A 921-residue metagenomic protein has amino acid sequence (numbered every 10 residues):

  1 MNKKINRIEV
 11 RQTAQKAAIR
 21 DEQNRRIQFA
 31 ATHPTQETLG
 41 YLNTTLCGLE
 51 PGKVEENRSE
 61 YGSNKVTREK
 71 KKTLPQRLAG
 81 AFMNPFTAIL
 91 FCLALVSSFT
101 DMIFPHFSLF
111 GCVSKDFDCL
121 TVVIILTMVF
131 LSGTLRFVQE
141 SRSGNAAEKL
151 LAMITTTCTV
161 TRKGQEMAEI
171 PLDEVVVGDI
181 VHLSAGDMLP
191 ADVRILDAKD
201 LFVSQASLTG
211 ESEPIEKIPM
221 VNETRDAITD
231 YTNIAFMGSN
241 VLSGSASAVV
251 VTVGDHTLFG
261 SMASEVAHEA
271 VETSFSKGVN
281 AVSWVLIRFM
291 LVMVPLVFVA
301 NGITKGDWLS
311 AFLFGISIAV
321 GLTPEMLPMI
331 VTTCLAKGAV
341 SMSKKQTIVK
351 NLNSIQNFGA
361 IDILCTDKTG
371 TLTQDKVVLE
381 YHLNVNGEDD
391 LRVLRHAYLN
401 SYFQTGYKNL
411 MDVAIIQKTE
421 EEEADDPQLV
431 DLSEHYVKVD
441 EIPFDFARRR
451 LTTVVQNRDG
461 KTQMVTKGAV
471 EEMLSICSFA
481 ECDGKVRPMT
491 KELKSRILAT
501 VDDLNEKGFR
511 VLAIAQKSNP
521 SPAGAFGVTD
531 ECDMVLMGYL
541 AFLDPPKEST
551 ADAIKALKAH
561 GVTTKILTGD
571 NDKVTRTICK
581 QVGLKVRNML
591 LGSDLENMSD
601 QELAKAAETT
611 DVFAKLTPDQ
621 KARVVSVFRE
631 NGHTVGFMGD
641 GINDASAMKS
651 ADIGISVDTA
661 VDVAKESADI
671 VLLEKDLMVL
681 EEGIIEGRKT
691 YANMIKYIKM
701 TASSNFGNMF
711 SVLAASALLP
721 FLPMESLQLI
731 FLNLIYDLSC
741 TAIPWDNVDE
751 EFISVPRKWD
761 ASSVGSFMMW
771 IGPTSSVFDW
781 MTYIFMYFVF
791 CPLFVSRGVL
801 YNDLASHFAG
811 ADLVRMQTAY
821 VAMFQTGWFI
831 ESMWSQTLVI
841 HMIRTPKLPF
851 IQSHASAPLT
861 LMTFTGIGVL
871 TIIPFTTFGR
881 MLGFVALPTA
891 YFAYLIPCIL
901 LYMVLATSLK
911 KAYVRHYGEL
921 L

Functional and structural regions predicted by a protein language model:
M1-M167, D173-V176, V181-L189, R194-F202 (+5 more regions): Non-lumenal N-terminal regulatory segments of integral membrane proteins
S63-L95, G144, M167, R225-I234 (+8 more regions): Soluble-to-membrane junctions at the N-terminal ends of transmembrane alpha-helices in multi-pass ion-transporting
M83-H106, I125-G133, T155-T156, W284-G302 (+7 more regions): Alpha-helical transmembrane segments of multi-pass membrane proteins, especially the membrane-embedded transport
C92-I124, V285-T323, A336, V340-Q346 (+5 more regions): Helix-interface capping motifs at the ends of transmembrane segments in multi-pass membrane proteins
G111-C112, D116, T121-T155, R162 (+6 more regions): Hydrophobic alpha-helical transmembrane segments
F202, L208-T209, P219-V221, Q374-H396 (+4 more regions): Basic, amphipathic juxtamembrane/active-site segments that coordinate anionic phosphate or diphosphate groups
I234-L242, N357-L536, F542, K555 (+5 more regions): Cytosolic catalytic regions of ATP/NTP-dependent phosphoryl-transfer enzymes
V297, N301, P328, K337 (+4 more regions): Membrane-embedded transport module
